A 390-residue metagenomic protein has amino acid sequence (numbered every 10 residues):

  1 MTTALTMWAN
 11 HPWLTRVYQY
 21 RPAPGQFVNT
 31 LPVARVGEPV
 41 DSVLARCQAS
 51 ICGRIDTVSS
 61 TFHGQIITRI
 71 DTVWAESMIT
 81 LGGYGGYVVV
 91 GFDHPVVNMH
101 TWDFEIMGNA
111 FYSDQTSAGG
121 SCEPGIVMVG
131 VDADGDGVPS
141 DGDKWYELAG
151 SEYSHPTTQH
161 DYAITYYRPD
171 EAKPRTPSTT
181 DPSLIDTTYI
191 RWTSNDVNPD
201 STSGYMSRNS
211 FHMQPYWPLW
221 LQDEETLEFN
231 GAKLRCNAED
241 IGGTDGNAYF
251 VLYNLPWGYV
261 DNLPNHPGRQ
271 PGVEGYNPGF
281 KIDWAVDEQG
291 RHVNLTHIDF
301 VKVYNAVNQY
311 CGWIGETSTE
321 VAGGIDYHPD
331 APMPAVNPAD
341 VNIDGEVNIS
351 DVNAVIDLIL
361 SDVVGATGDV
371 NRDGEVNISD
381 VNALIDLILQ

Functional and structural regions predicted by a protein language model:
M7-E123, K144, A149-A335: A domain-level signal for the mature, folded cores of soluble proteins
S117, A133-K144, Y162, Y166 (+2 more regions): Acidic, glycine-anchored loop motifs typical of Ca2+
P124-I126, V381: Conserved beta-strand and immediately adjacent loop positions that scaffold enzyme active sites
M128-D132: Predominantly extracellular/luminal cell-surface or secreted proteins
G137, V293, Y310, D362-A366: Substrate-binding/catalytic groove segments of enzymes that remodel or degrade extracellular structural polymers
D141-S151, D351, V355, D380: Short amphipathic beta-strand/extended segments with alternating polar/hydrophobic composition
M333-Q390: Cellulosome-associated attachment modules in secreted, modular CAZymes
